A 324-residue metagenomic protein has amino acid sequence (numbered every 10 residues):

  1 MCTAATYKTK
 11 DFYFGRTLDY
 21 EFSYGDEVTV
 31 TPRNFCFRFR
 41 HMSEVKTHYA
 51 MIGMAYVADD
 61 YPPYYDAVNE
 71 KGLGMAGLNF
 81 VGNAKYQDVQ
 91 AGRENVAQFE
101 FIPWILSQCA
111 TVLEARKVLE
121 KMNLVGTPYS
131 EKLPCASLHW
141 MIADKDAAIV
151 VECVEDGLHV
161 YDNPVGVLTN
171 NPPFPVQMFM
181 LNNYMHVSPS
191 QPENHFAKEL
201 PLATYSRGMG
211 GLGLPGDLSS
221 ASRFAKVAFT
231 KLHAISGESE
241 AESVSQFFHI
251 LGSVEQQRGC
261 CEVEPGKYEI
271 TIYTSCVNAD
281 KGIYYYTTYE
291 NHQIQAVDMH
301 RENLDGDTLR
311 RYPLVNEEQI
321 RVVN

Functional and structural regions predicted by a protein language model:
M1-R93, G126, R311-V315, V322-N324: A contiguous strand-loop segment
M1-Y13, T127-S130, C135-A136, K145-A147 (+1 more regions): C-terminus-biased signal that marks the final domain/tail of proteins
G15, A76-G77, E152, Y161 (+1 more regions): Beta-strand residues in well-ordered beta-sheet regions across diverse protein folds
Y20-F22, V81-N83, D156-H159, G166 (+1 more regions): Short, surface-exposed beta-strand-loop junctions and turns on beta-sheet-rich folds
V68, I149-C153, S275: Broad, structure-driven detector of short, well-ordered beta-strand segments within folded domains
G92-P128, E240-F248: Proteins synthesized as precursors that undergo proteolytic processing into mature forms
K121-H159: Catalytic cofactor-binding cores of redox enzymes
